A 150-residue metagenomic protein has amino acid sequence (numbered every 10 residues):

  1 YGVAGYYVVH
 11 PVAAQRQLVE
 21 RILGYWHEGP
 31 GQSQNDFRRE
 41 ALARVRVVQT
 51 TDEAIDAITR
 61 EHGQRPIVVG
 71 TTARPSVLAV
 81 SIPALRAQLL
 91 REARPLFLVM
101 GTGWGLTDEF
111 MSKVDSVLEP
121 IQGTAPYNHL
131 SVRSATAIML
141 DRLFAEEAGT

Functional and structural regions predicted by a protein language model:
Y1-A73, T136-G149: RNA substrate-binding interface of SAM-dependent RNA methyltransferases
A4, P66, P95-L96, D115: Conserved acidic residues
Q17, V80, Y127-L130: Residues that form or flank phosphate/diphosphate-binding pockets in enzymes that use nucleotide phosphates
E20-Y25, V80-L89, D115: Short, surface-exposed, charged loop/turn segments at secondary-structure junctions
D36-A43, V99, P120, T124: Residue-level detector of alpha-helix boundaries and kinks
V69-F110, P120: Long, charge-patterned amphipathic alpha-helical coiled-coil/hairpin "stalk" segments used as oligomerization
W104-T150: Structured adenosyl-cofactor binding patch, chiefly the S-adenosyl-L-methionine
